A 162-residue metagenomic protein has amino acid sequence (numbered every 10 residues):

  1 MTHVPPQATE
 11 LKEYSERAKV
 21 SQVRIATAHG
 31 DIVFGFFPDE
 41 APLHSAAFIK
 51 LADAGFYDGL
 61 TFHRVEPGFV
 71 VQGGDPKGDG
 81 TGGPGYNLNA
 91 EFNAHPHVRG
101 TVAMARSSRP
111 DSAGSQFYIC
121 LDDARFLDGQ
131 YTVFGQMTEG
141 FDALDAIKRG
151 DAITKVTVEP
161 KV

Functional and structural regions predicted by a protein language model:
M1-V162: Cyclophilin-like peptidyl-prolyl cis-trans isomerases
